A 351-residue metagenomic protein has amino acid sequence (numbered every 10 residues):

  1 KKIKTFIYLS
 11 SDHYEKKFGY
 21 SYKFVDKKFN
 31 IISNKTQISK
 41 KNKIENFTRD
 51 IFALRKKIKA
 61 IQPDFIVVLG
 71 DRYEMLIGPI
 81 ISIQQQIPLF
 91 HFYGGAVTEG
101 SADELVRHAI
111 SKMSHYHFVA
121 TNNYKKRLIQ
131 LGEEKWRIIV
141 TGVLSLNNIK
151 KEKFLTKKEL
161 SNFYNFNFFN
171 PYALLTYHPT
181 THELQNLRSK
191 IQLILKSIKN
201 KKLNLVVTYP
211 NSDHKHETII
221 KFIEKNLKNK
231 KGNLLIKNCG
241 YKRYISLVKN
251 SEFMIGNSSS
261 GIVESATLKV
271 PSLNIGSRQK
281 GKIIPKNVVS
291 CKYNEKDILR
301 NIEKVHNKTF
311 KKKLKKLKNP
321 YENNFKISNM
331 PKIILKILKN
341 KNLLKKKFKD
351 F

Functional and structural regions predicted by a protein language model:
K2, Y14, Y22-F24, K35-K135 (+1 more regions): Active-site and donor-binding regions of nucleotide-sugar-utilizing enzymes
K2-F6, K201-N204: A generic structural motif
Y14-K17, M113-S189: A nucleotide-sugar donor-handling region in carbohydrate enzymes
S33-Q37, V119, I139-T141, L235-K237 (+1 more regions): Short acidic-hydrophobic, aromatic-tinged amphipathic segments that line or gate anion-handling sites
V68-L69, L76-I80, H91-F92, H117 (+1 more regions): A donor-sugar binding/catalytic signature common to diverse glycosyltransferases and related nucleotide-sugar
N200-N238: Catalytic donor nucleotide-activated moiety binding site of glycosyltransferases and closely related
K280-V305, L317-N324: Change "using UDP/GDP/dTDP sugars" to "using nucleotide sugars
N307-F351: C-terminal amphipathic helix plus adjacent low-complexity, charged tail appended to glycosyltransferase catalytic
